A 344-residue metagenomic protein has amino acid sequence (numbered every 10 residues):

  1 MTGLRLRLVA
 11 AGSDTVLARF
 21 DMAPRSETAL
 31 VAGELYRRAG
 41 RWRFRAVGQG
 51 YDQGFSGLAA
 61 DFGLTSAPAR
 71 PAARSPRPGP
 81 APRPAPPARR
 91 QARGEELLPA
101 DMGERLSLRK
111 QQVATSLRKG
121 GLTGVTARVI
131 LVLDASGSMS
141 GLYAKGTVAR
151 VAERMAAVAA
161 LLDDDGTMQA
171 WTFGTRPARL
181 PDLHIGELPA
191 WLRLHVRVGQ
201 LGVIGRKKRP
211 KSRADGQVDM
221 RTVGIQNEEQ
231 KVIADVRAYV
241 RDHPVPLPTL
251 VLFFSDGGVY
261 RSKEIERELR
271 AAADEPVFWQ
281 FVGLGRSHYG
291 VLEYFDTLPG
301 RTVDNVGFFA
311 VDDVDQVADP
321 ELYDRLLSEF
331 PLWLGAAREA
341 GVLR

Functional and structural regions predicted by a protein language model:
M1-G3, L30, V303: Short edge beta-strand segments in beta-sheet-rich domains
M1-S13: Short, surface-exposed beta-strand/strand-loop-strand elements in extracellular ectodomains
G3-R5, R41, T167: Exposed beta-strand and adjacent loop surfaces of beta-rich binding modules that mediate intermolecular recognition
R7, E34, R43-R45, V132 (+1 more regions): Beta-strand cores of modular interaction/reader domains in eukaryotic scaffold and signaling proteins, especially PDZ
R19-A23, Y51, A60, T65-R344: Acidic, low-complexity intrinsically disordered regions
A23-A67: Mixed-charge, glycine-accented linear interaction segment located at domain edges/termini
